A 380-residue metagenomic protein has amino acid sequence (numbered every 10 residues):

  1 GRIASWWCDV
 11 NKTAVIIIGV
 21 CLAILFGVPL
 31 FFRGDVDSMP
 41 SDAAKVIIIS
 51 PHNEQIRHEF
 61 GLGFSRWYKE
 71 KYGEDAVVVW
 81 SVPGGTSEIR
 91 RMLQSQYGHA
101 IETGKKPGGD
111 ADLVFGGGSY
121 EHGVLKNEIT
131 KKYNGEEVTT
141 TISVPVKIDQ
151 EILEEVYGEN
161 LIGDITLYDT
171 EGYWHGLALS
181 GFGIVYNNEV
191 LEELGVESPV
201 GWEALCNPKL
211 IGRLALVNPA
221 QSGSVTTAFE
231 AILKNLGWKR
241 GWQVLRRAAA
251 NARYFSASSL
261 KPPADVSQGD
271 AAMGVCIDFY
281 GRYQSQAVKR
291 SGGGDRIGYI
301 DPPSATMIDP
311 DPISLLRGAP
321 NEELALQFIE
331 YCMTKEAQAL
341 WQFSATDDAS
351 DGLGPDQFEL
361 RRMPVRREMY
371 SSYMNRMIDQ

Functional and structural regions predicted by a protein language model:
G1-D9: Short, Lys/Arg-enriched N-terminal segments with co-localized hydrophobic residues within the first ~10-30 amino acids
T13, P29-E128, E136-E137, P263: Early extracytoplasmic/lumenal segment of secretory-pathway proteins
I16-L30: Hydrophobic membrane-insertion alpha-helices, especially the h-region of bacterial N-terminal signal peptides
S50-H58, V82, S87, D110 (+2 more regions): Extracytoplasmic ligand-binding site segments that recognize negatively charged/polar headgroups
L93, D265-S267, L315: Hydrophobic residues within well-ordered alpha-helices
Y120-L125, S267, A272-G294: A ligand-binding cleft/hinge motif common to bilobed small-molecule-binding domains
K289-D351: Extracytoplasmic/periplasmic substrate-recognition and gating elements
V365-Q380: Long, charged, low-complexity terminal extensions
